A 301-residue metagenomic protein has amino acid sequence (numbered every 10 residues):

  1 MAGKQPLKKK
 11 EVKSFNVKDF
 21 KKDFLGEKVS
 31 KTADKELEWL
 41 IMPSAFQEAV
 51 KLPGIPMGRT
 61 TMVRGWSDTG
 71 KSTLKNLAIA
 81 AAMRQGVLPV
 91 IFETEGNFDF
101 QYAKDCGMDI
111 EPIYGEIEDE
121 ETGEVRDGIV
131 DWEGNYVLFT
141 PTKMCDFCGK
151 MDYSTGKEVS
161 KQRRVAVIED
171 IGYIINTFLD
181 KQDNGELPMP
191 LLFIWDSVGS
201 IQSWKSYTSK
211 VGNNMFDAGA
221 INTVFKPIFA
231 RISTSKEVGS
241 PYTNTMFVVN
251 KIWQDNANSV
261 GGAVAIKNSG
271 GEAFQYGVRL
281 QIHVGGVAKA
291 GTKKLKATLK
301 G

Functional and structural regions predicted by a protein language model:
M1-D68, T73-F92, R126, C148: Detector for small/aliphatic-rich hydrophobic stretches
M42-A45, P56-R59, K71-L74, D99 (+8 more regions): Helical mechanochemical/support elements of P-loop NTPase systems and associated helical scaffolds
P53-P56, A81-Q85, I110, F178-P188 (+2 more regions): Conserved catalytic network of the ASCE P-loop NTPase/AAA+ motor domain
T60-M62, I91, Y136-L138, Q281-H283: Conserved beta-strand scaffold positions in the cores of enzyme catalytic domains, especially in NTP/NDP-utilizing
R64-W66, F92-E95, V249-K251, V284: Short His-Asn-centered micro-motif
L77-A78, K104-M108, Y207-K210, G261-V264 (+1 more regions): Short, glycine/charged-enriched secondary-structure capping and boundary segments
Q85-N214: Conserved inter-motif catalytic segment of the P-loop NTP-binding fold
N214-G301: Phosphate-binding/switch region of NTP-binding enzymes
